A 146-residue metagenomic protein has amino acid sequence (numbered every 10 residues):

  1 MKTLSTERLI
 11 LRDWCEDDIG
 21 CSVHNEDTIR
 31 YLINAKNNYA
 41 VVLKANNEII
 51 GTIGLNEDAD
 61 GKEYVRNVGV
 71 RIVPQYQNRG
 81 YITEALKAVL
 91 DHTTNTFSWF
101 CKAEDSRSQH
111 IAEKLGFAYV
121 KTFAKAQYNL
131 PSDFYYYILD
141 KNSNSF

Functional and structural regions predicted by a protein language model:
M1-Q75, K87-F97, E104, V120-F146: GNAT-family acyltransferases
N78-T83: Glycine-rich acyl-CoA binding loop
E84-A85, H110: Conserved A3 ("GATE") glycine/threonine-rich loop of ANL adenylate-forming enzymes
S106-S108: Catalytic nucleophile serine of serine hydrolases, specifically the conserved "nucleophile elbow" pentapeptide
A112, F117: Conserved active-site tyrosine of GNAT-family acetyltransferases
